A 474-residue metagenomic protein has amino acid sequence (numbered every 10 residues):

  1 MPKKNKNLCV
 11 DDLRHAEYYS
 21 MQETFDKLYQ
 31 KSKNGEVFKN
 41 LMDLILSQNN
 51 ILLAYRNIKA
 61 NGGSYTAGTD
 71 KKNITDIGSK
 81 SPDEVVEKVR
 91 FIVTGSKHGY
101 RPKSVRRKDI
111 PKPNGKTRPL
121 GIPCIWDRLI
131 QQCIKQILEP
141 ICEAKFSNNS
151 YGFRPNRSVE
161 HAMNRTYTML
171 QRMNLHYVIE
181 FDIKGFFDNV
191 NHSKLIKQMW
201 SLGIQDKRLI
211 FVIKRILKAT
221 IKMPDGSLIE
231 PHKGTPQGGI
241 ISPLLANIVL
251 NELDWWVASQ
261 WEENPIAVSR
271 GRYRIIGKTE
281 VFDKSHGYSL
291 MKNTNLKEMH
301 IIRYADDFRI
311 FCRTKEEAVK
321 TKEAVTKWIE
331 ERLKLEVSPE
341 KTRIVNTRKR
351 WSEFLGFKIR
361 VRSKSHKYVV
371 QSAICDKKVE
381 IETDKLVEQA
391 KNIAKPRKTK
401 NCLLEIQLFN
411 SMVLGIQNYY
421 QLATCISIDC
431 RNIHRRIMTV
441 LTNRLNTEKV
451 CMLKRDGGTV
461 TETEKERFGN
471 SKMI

Functional and structural regions predicted by a protein language model:
M1-K33, I266-K284, L290: Intrinsically disordered, low-complexity and often Lys/Arg-enriched segments
N7, D12, A16-I240: Conserved pre-catalytic core of RNA-dependent polymerases
L46-L53, S104-R106, L217-K222, M299 (+2 more regions): Core structural elements
S104, N148-N149, R154, H161 (+2 more regions): Conserved polymerase palm-domain catalytic core
K218, S227, L333-N401, E405-Q407 (+1 more regions): A conserved non-catalytic segment of reverse transcriptases and RNA-directed RNA polymerases corresponding to the late
H232-T235, A390-E405, Q417-I428: Short, solvent-exposed helix-loop connector elements
R270-R274, K341-R350, F409-M412, C430-I437 (+1 more regions): A glycine-rich phosphate-binding loop feature that marks nucleotide/adenosyl-phosphate handling sites
I426-I474: A terminal-accessory region detector
